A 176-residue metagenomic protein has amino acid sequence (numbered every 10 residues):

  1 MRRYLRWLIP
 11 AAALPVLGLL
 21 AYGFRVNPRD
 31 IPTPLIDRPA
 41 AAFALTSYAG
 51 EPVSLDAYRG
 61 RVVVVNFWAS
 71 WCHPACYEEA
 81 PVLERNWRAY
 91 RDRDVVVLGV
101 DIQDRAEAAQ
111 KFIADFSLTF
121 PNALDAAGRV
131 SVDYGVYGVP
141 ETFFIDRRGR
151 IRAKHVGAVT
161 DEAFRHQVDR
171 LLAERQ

Functional and structural regions predicted by a protein language model:
M1-A42, Q176: N-terminal targeting signals for export/organelle localization
A42-V63, W87: A short beta-strand-turn-helix
P52, P74, R150-I151: Hydrophobic "anchor" residues
R61-V63, W68-C72, G138: Short pre-active-site segment immediately N-terminal to redox-active cysteine/selenocysteine motifs in thiol-based
F67-R85: Conserved redox-active cysteine motifs that mediate thiol-disulfide chemistry, especially di-cysteine Cys-X(1-2)-Cys
A80-V100, A114-D115: Conserved helix-turn-beta segment immediately C-terminal to the redox Cys motif in thioredoxin-like folds
D94-A106, L118-G128: Thiol-based oxidoreductase modules, predominantly thioredoxin-like and allied folds used for disulfide exchange
K111-T119, L124-R175: Thiol/disulfide oxidoreductase modules built on the thioredoxin-like
